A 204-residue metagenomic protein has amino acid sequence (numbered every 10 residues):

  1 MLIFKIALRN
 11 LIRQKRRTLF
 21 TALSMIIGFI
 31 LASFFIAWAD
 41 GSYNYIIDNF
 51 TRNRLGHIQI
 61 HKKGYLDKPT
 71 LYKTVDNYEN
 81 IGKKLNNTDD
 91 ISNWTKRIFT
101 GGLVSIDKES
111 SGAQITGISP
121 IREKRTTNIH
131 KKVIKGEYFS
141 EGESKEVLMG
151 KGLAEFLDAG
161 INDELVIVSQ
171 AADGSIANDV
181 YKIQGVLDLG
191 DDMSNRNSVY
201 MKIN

Functional and structural regions predicted by a protein language model:
M1-S33, Y43, D48, R52: N-terminal Sec/SRP start-transfer signal
L2-I6, A37, G41, D76 (+3 more regions): Charged, alpha-helix-enriched surfaces in structured cytosolic catalytic cores of large nucleotide-utilizing machines
I36-Q114, E137-E143: Hydrophobic, regular-secondary-structure patches
N53-L55, K108-A113, I134, S144 (+3 more regions): Extracytoplasmic
D67-K68, T100-V104, I121-K124, A154-F156 (+2 more regions): Short beta-strands and strand-coil junctions in structured, solvent-facing domains, enriched
T116-L157: Short beta-strand boundary microenvironments
A159-N204: Basic-flanked hydrophobic alpha-helices used for secretion and membrane insertion
